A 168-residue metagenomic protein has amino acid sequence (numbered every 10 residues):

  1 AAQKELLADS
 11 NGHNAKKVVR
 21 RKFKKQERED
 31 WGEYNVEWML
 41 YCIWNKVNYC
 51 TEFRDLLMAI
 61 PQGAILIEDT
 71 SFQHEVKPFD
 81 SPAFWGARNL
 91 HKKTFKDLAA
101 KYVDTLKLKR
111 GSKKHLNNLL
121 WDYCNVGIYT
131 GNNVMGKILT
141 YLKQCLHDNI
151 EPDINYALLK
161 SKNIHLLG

Functional and structural regions predicted by a protein language model:
A1-G168: Charged, low-complexity intrinsically disordered segments
